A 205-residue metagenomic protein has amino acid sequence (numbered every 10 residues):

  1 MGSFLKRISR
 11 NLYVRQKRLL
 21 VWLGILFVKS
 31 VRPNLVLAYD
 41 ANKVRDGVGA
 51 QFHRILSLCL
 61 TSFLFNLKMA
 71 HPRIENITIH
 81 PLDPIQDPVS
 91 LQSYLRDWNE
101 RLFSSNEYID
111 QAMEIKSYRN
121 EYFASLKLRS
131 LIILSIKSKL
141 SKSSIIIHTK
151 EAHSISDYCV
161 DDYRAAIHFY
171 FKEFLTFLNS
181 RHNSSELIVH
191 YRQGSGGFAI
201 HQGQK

Functional and structural regions predicted by a protein language model:
M1-N11: Boundary detector for helix-to-coil junctions that initiate low-complexity/charged tails
R10-I25: Glycine-rich, flexible loop motifs
V21-Q204: Secretory-pathway glycan-assembly enzymes, especially type II membrane glycosyltransferases that use nucleotide-sugar
